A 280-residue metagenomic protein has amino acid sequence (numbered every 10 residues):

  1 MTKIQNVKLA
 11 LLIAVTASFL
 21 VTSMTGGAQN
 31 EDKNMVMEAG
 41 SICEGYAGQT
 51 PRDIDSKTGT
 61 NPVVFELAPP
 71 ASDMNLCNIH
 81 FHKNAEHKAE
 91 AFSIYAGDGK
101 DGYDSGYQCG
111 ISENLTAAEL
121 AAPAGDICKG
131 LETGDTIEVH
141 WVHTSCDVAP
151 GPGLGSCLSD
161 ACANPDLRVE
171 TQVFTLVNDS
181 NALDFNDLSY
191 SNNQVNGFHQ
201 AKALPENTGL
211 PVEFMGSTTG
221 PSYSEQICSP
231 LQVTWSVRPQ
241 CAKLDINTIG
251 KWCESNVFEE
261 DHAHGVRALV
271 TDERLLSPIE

Functional and structural regions predicted by a protein language model:
T2-L11: Bacterial N-terminal signal peptides that target proteins for export
G27-I42: Intrinsically disordered, low-structural-confidence terminal and linker regions
Q29-D32, V212-E280: Long, compositionally biased interface segments
G48-V148: Short N-terminal edge-element motif at the start of the domain
P70-N75, H80, A161-N164, S180 (+2 more regions): Non-catalytic macromolecular-recognition regions in eukaryotic signaling proteins
S145-S222: Short helix-loop boundary/capping segments
